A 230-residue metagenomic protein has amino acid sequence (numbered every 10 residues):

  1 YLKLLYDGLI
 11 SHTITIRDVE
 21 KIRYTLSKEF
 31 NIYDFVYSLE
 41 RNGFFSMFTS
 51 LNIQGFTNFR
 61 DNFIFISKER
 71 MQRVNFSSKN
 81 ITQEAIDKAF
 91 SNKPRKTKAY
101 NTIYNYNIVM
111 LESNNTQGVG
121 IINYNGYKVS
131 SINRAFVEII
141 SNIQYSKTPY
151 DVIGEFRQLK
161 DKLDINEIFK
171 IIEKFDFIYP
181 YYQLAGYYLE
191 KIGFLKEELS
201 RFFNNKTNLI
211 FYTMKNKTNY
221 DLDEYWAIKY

Functional and structural regions predicted by a protein language model:
Y1-G43, F63, E69-R70, F76 (+1 more regions): Short beta-edge/loop segments at beta->alpha junctions of small alpha/beta modules that act as binding/recognition
K28, T49, S131-N133: Solvent-exposed, flexible loop/coil residues
F44-S50, Q54-F56: Leucine-rich, amphipathic alpha-helical/linker segments
F56-Y230: Phosphate-handling catalytic interfaces
